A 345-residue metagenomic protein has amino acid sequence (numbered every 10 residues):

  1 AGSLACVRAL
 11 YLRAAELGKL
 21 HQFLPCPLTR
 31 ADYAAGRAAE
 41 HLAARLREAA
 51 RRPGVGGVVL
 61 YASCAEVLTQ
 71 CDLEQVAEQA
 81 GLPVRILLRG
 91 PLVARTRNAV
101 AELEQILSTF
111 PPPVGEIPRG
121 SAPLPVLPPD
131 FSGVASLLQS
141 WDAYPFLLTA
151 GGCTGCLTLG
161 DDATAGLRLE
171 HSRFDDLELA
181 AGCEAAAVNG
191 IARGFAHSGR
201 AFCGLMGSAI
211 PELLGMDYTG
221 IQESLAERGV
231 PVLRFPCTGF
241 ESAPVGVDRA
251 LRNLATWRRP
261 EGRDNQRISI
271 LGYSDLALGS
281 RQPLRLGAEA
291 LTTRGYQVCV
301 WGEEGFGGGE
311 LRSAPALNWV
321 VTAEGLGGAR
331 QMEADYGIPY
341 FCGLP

Functional and structural regions predicted by a protein language model:
A1-P345: An N-terminal assembly and electron-transfer interface module characteristic of large anaerobic redox and radical
